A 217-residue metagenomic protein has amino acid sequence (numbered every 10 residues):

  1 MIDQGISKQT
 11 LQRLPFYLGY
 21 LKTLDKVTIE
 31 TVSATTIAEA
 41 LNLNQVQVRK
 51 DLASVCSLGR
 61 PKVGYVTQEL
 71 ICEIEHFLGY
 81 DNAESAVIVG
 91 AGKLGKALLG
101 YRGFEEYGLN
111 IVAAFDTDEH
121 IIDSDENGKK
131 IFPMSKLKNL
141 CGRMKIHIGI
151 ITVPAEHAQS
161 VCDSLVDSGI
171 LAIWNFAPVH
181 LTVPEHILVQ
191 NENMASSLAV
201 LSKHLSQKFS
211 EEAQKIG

Functional and structural regions predicted by a protein language model:
M1-E30: Extreme N-terminal segment that seeds HTH/winged-HTH DNA-binding domains in transcriptional regulators
K22-D25, G128-G217: Phosphate-bearing ligand-interacting subdomains that bind or position ATP/ADP/UDP/GDP/NAD(P) or nucleotide-linked
T31, T35, A40-A83: HTH-adjacent hinge/linker in prokaryotic transcriptional regulators
A91: Glycine-rich Rossmann-fold phosphate-binding loop(s) that bind the pyrophosphate of adenine dinucleotide cofactors
L94: Hydrophobic/small residue at the entry helix of a nucleotide-binding pocket
E105-N127: NAD(P)-binding Rossmann-fold cofactor-contacting core
